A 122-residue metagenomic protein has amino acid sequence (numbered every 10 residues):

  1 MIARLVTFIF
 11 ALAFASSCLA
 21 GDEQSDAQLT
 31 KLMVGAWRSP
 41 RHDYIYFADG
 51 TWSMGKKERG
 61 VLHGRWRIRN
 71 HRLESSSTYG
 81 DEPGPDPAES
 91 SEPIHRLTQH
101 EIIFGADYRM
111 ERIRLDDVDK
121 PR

Functional and structural regions predicted by a protein language model:
M1-V6: Bacterial N-terminal signal peptides that target proteins for export
T7, S16-R122: Lipid interaction determinants
